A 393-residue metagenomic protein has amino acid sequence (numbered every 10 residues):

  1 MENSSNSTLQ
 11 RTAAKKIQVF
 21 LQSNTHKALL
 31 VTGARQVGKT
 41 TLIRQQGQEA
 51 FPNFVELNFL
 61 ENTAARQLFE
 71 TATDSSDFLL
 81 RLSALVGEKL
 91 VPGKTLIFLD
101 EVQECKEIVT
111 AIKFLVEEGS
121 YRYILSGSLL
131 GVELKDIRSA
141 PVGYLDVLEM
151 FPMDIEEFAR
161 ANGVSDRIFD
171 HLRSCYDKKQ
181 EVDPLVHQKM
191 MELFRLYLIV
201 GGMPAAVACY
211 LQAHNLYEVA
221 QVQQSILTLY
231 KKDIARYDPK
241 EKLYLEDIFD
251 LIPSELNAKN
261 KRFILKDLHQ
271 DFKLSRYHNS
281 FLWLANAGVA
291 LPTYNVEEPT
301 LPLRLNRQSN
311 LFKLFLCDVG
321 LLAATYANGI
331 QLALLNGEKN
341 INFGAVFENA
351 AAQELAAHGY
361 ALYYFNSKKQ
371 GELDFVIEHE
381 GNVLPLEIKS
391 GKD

Functional and structural regions predicted by a protein language model:
M1-F20: N-terminal pre-Walker A segment at the start of P-loop NTPase domains
V31: Hydrophobic anchor at the beta1->P-loop junction of P-loop NTPases
K39: Conserved lysine of the Walker
L42, Q46: Hydrophobic positions on the alpha1 helix immediately C-terminal to the Walker A/P-loop
E61-P92: Short glycine-rich substrate-engagement loop in P-loop NTPases that contacts/grips substrate
R122-S128, E149: Structural recognition of the conserved hydrophobic beta-strand(s) that form the central parallel beta-sheet of P-loop
L134-A258: Interdomain motor-coupling "hinge/lid" segment immediately C-terminal to the ATP-binding subdomain of NTP-driven enzymes
A208-N382: Accessory nucleic acid-recognition modules appended to NTPase machines
